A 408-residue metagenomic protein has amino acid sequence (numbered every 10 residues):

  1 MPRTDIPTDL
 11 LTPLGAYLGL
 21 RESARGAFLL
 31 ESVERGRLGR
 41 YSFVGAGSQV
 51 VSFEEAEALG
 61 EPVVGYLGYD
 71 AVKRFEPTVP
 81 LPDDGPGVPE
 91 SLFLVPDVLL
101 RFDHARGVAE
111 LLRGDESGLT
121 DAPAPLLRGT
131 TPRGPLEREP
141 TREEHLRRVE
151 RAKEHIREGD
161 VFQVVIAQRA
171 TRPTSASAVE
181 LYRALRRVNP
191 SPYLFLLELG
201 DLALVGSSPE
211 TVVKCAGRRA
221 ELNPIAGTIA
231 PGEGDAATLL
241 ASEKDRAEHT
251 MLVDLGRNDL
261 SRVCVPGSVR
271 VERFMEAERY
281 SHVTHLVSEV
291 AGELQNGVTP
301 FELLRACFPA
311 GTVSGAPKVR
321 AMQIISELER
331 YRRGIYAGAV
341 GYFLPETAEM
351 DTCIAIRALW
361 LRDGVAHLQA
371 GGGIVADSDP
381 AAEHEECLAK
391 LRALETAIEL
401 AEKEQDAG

Functional and structural regions predicted by a protein language model:
M1-G408: Extended alpha-helical targeting/anchoring segments, especially N-terminal organellar/secretory targeting helices
